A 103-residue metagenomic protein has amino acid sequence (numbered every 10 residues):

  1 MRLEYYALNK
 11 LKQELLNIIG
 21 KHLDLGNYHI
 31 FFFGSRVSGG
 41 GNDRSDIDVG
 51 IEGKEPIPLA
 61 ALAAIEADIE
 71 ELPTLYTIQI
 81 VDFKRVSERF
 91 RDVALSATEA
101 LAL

Functional and structural regions predicted by a protein language model:
M1-F32, V37-D43, E52-L103: Catalytic core of pol beta-like nucleotidyltransferases
D48-G50: Short, well-ordered beta-strand segments
